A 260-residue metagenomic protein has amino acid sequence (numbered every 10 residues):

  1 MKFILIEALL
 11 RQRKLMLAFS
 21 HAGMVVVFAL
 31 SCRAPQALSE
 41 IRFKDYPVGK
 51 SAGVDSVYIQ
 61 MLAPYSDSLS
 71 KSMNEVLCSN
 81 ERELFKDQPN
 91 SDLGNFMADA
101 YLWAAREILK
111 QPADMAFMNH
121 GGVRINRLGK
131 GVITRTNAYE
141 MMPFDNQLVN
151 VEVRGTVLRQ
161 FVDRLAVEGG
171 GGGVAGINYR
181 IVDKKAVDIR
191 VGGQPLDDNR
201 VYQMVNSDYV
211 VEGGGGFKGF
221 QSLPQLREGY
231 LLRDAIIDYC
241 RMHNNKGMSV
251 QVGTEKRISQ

Functional and structural regions predicted by a protein language model:
M1-K2, L102-R106: Short regulatory "switch" loops immediately downstream of catalytic or recognition motifs within protein catalytic
M1-R13: N-terminal secretory signal peptides that target proteins for export/translocation
R13-M24: Sec-dependent N-terminal signal peptides
F28-S31: C-terminal motif of bacterial Sec signal peptides marking the signal peptidase cleavage site
A34-G49, F96-A98, L102-A104, Q111-Q260: Feature captures C-terminal
G53-S79: Post-signal-peptide N-terminal segment of Sec-exported extracytoplasmic proteins
K71-Q88, G216-F220: Acidic/histidine-rich, surface-exposed loop or edge segments in extracytoplasmic proteins
S91-D92: A conserved active-site cap/scaffold subdomain adjacent to cofactor or substrate pockets
